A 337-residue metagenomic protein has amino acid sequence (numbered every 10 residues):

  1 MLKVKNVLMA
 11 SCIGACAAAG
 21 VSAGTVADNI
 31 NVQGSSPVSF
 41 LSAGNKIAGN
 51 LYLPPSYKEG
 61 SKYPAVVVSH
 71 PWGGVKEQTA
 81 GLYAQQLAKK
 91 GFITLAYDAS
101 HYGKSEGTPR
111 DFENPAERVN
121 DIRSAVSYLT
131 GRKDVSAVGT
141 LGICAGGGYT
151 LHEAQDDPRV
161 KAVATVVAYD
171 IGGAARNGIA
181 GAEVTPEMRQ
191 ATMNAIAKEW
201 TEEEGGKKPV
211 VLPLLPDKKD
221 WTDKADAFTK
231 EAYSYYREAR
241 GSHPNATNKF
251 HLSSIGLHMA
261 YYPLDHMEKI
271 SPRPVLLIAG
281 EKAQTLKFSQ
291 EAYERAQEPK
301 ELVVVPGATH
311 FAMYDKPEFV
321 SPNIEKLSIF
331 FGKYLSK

Functional and structural regions predicted by a protein language model:
T25-S61: N-terminal cap/lid segment of alpha/beta-hydrolase-fold proteins
S61-P71: Short beta-strand element of the alpha/beta-hydrolase
G73-Q85, A99: The serine-hydrolase catalytic nucleophile loop
K76, Y102-G139, P317-V320: Catalytic nucleophile-loop/oxyanion-hole region of alpha/beta-hydrolase and closely related hydrolase-like folds
Q86-E106: Conserved alpha/beta-hydrolase
L151-S234: Alpha/beta-hydrolase-fold enzymes
I270, L277-A279: Short beta-strand/loop motif that positions the catalytic acidic residue of the alpha/beta-hydrolase fold
A308-S321: Catalytic histidine-centered segment of alpha/beta-hydrolase-like enzymes
